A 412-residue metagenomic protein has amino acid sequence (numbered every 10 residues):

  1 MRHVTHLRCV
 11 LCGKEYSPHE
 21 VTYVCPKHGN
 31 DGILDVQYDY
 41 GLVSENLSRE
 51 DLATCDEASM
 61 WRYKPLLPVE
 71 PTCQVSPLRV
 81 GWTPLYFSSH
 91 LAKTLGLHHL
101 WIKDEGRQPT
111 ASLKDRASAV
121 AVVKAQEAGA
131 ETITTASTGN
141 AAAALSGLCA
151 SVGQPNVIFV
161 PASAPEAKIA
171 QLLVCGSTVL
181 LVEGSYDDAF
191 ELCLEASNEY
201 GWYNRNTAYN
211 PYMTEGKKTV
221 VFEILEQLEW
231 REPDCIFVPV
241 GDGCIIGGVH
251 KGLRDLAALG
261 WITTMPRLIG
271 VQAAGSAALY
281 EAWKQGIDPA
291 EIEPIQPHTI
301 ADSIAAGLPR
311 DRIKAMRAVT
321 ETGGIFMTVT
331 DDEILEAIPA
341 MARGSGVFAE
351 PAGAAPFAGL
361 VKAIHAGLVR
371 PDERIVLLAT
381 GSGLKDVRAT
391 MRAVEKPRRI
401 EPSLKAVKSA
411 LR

Functional and structural regions predicted by a protein language model:
M1-R412: PLP-dependent amino-acid enzyme catalytic core
